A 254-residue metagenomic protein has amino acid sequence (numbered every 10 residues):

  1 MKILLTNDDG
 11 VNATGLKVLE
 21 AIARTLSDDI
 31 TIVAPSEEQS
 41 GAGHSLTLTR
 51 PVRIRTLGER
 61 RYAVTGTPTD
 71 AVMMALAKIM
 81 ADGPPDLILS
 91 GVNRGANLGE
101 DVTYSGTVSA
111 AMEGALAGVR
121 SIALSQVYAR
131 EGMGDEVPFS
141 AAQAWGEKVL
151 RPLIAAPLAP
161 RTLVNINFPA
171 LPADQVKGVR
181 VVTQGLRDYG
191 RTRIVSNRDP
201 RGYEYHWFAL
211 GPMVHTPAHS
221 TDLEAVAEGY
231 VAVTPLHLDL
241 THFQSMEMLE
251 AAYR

Functional and structural regions predicted by a protein language model:
I3, K17-K78, G83-P84: A cross-family phosphate/adenosyl-ligand binding-site feature
D9, E38, T67-P68, N93-A96 (+2 more regions): Short glycine-rich anion-binding loops that position phosphate/pyrophosphate groups of nucleotides and phosphorylated
D9-K17: Short acidic, Gly/Ser-rich segments with clustered Asp/Glu that frequently serve as metal-coordination loops in enzyme
I22, A110-A115: Hydrophobic/aromatic ligand-binding patch that stacks against planar heteroaromatic rings of cofactors or nucleotides
V33-P35, T65, S90-N93, A123-S125 (+2 more regions): Short beta-strand segments
A71, V137-R254: Electrostatically charged, flexible surface regions
A96-S105: Glycine/threonine-rich flexible loop motifs
A115-P138: Glycine-rich phosphate/pyrophosphate-binding loops and their adjacent beta-strand/loop elements at enzyme active sites
